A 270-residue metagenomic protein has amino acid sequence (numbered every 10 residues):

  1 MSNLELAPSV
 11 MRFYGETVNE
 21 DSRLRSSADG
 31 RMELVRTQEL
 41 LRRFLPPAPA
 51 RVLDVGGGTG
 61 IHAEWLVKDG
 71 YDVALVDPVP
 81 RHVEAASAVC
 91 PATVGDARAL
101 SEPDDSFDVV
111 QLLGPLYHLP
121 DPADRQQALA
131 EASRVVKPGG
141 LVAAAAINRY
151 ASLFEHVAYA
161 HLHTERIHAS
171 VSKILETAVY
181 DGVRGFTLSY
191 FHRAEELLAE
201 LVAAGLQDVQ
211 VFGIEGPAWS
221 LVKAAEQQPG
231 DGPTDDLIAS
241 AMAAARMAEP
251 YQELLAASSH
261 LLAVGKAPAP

Functional and structural regions predicted by a protein language model:
M1-A48, I61, W65, A85: Conserved class I S-adenosyl-L-methionine
L53, G60-A99: Class I SAM-dependent methyltransferase SAM/SAH-binding core
R98-V110: A short acidic, Gly/Pro-enriched loop at the edge of an enzyme's catalytic core that lines a small-molecule cofactor
V109-A123: A short SAM/SAH-binding and catalytic strip from SAM-dependent methyltransferases
Q126-L141: A short glycine-rich, Lys/Arg-flanked "PGG" loop and its adjoining helix->strand segment in the class I
L141-I174: Conserved class I S-adenosyl-L-methionine
L188-G205, V211: Short alpha-helix
A204, Q210-P270: C-terminal lobe and adjacent flexible extensions of AdoMet/dcAdoMet transferase-like proteins
